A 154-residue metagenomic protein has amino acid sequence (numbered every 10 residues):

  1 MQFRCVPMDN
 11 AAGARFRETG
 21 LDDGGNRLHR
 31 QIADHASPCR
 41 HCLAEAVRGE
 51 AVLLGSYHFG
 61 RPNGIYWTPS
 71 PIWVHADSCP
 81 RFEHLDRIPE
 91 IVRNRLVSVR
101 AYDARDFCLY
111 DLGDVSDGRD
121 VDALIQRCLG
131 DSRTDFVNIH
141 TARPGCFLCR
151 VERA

Functional and structural regions predicted by a protein language model:
M1-F16: Extended boundary segments
A12, F16-R17, V121, I125: Generic structural signal of hydrophobic/aromatic residues within well-ordered alpha-helices of folded domains
G13, R30, V115-G118: A generic signature of intrinsically disordered, low-complexity regions enriched in glycine/proline and charged/polar
T19-F107, G113, L124: Conserved mixed alpha/beta catalytic, RNA-binding, or beta-rich assembly cores of soluble enzyme, regulatory
R100-F136, H140, R153: Short, hydrophobic/π-rich interface segment
T141-C146: Short Gly/Ser/Thr- and Asp/Glu-enriched loop/turn motifs at secondary-structure junctions
F147-A154: C-terminal edge-of-domain segments
